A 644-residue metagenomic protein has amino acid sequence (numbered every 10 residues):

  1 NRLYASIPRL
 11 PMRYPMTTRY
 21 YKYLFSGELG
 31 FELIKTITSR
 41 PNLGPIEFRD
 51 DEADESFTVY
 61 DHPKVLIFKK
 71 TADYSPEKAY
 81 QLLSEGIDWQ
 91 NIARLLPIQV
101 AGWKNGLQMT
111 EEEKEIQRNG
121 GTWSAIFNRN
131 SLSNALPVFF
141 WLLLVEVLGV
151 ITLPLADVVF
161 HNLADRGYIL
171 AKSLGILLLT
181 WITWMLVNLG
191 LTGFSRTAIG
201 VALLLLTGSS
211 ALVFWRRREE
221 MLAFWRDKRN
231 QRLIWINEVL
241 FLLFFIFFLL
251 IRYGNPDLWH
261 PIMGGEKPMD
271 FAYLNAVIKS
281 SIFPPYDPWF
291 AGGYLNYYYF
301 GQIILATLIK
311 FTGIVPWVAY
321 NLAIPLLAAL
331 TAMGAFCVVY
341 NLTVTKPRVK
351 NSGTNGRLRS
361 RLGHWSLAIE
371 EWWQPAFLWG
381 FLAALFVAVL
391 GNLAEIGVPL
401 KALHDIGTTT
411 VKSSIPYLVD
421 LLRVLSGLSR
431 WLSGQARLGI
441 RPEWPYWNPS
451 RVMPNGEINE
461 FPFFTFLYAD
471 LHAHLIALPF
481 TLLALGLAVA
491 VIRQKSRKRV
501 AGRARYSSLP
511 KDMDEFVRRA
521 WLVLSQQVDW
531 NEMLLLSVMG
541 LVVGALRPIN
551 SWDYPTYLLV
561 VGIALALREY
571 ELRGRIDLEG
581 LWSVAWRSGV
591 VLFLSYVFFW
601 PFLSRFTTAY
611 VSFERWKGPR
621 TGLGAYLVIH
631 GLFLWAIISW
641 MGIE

Functional and structural regions predicted by a protein language model:
N1-Y60, I304: Periplasmic/luminal catalytic loop of GT-C fold multi-pass membrane glycosyltransferases that transfer sugars from
Y4-R13, P41-L43, Q90-N119, G254-M263 (+3 more regions): Transmembrane helical bundles and short interhelical boundary loops of multi-pass, membrane-embedded
R13, T36-T38, P45-S56, H62 (+6 more regions): Membrane-embedded, hydrophobic transmembrane alpha-helices
A135, R229-I236, L243-P347, W373-F480: Active-site lumenal/periplasmic loops and adjacent helix-entry segments of GT-C-fold, multi-pass membrane
V147, R196-L250, P347, L362 (+3 more regions): Start-transfer (signal-anchor) and selected internal transmembrane alpha helices of multi-pass inner/ER membrane
T465-Y468, L536-I549: Membrane-interface alpha helices of multi-pass inner-membrane proteins
K495-V543, G574-V590: Short hydrophobic alpha-helices at membrane interfaces in multi-pass membrane enzymes
L558-L567: Hydrophobic transmembrane alpha-helices of multi-pass, membrane-embedded glycosylation machinery
